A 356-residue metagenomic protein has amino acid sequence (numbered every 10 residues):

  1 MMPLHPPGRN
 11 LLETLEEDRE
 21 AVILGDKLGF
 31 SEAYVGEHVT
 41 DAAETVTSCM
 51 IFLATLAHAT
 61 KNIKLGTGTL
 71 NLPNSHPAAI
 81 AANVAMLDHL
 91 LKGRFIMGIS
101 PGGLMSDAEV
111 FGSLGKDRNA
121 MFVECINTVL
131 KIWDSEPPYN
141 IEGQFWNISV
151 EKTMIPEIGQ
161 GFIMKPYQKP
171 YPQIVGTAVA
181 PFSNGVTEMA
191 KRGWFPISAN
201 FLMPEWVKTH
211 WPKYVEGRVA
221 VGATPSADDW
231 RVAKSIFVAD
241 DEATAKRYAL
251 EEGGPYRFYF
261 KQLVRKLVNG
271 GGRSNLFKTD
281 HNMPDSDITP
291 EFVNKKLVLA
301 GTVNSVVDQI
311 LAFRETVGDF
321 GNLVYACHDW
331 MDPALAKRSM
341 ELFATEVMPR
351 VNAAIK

Functional and structural regions predicted by a protein language model:
M1, A33-V35, L65-G68, F95-I99 (+4 more regions): Hydrophobic faces of well-ordered beta-strands that scaffold small-molecule active sites in alpha/beta enzyme cores
M1-L65, Y171-P172: N-terminal beta1-alpha1-beta2 module of alpha/beta enzyme domains
M2-E16, L70-A78, P170-P181, F237 (+1 more regions): Active-site mouth loops of central-metabolism enzymes
D26-K27, L53-K61, V84, D88-R94 (+3 more regions): Acidic (Asp/Glu)-rich catalytic clusters
E32-F52, L56, N71, G103 (+2 more regions): Glycine-rich, proline-tolerant flexible connector loops at the mouths of alpha/beta enzymes
E37, L56, L87, V129 (+7 more regions): Conserved, mostly hydrophobic/aromatic
H76-R192, E205-P212, V219-A220: Internal, glycine-rich beta/alpha segment that forms the wall or movable "lid" of small-molecule/cofactor binding
N119-I163, E205-V317, A354-K356: An alpha-helical appendage that flanks or caps ligand/catalytic pockets
